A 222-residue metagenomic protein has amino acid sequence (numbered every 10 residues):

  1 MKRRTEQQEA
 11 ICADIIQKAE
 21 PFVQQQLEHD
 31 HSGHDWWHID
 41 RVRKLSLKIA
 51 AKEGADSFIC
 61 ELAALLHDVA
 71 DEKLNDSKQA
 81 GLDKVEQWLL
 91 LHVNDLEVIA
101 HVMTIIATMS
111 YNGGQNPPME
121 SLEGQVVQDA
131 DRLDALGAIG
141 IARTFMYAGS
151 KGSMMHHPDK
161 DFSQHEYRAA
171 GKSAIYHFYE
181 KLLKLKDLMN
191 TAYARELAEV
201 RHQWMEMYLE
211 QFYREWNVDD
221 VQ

Functional and structural regions predicted by a protein language model:
K2-T5, E9-I11, L27-W36, D40-E53 (+2 more regions): Divalent metal-dependent phosphate-bond-processing catalytic cores, especially two-metal-ion Mg2+/Mn2+ enzymes that act
E9-Q24: Short alpha-helical hairpin
V42, Q79-L91: An active-site-proximal "capping" alpha-helix that borders the catalytic cofactor pocket
D56-S57, V98: Membrane-helix interface segments
S57-L74, G81, M103-N112: His-Asp-centered metal-binding catalytic motifs of divalent-metal-dependent phosphohydrolases/nucleases
D71-S77, K186-N190: A short secondary-structure junction motif
W88-Q125: Hydrophobic, well-structured mid-protein blocks that either form specific transmembrane helices
